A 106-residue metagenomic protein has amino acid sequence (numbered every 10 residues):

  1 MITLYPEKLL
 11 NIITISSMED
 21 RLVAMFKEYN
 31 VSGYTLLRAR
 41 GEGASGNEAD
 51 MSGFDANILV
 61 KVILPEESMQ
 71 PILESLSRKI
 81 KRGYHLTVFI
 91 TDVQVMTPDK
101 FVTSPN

Functional and structural regions predicted by a protein language model:
M1-N106: Positively charged, small/polar-rich N-terminal and surface patches that mediate targeting and assembly and bind
